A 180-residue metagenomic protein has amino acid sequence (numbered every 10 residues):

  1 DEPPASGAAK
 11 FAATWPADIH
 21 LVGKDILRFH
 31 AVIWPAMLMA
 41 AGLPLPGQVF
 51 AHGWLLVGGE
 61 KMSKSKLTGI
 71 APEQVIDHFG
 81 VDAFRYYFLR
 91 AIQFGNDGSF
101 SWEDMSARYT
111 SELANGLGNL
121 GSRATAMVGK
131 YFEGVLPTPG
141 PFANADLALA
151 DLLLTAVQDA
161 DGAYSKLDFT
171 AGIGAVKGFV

Functional and structural regions predicted by a protein language model:
D1-K24, A41-Q48: NTP-dependent nucleotidyl-transfer catalytic core
E2-A12, Y86-S99, D151-L152: Active-site-adjacent bridging/hinge elements
A12-V22, S99-A107, D161: Glycine- and acidic
I33-L38: Alpha-helical support elements that line or immediately flank enzyme active sites and cofactor-binding pockets
G53-L147: Catalytic adenosine-cofactor/nucleotide-binding cores of aminoacyl-tRNA synthetases and other
A156-T170: Long, non-coiled-coil amphipathic alpha-helical linker/lever segments that couple catalytic cores to other domains
G174-V180: Core structural elements
